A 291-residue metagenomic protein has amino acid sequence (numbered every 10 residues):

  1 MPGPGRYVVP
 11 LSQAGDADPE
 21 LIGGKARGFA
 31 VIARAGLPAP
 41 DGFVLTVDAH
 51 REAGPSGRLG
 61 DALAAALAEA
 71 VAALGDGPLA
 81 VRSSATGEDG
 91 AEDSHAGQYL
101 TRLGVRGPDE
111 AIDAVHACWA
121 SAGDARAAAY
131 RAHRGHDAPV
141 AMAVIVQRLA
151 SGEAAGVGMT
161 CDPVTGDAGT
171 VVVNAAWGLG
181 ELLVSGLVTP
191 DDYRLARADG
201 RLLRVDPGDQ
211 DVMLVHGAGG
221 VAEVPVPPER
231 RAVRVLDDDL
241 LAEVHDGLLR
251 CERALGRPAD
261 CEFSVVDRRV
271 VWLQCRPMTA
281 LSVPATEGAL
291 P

Functional and structural regions predicted by a protein language model:
M1-I145, A154, R231-G256, W272 (+2 more regions): N-terminal beta-alpha lobe that positions the nucleotide/phosphoryl donor in ATP/NTP-coupled carboxylate activation
L21, A39, S94, M159 (+3 more regions): Short conserved micro-motifs on helix faces and helix-strand junctions that flank and scaffold key functional residues
G42, P163, C261-F263: Generic detector of well-ordered alpha-helical packing
S83-G87, P163, V265: Short acidic, glycine-rich loop/turn motifs
A85, R148-A150, W177, D267 (+1 more regions): Short, flexible loop/turn elements at secondary-structure junctions
Q98-A125, G152-A218, L273-P291: Extended active-site and interfacial segments that coordinate phosphate-rich ligands in large catalytic machineries
A175-D260, V265-D267: Conserved catalytic alpha/beta cores of large enzymes that bind or transform nucleotide phosphates and polynucleotides
